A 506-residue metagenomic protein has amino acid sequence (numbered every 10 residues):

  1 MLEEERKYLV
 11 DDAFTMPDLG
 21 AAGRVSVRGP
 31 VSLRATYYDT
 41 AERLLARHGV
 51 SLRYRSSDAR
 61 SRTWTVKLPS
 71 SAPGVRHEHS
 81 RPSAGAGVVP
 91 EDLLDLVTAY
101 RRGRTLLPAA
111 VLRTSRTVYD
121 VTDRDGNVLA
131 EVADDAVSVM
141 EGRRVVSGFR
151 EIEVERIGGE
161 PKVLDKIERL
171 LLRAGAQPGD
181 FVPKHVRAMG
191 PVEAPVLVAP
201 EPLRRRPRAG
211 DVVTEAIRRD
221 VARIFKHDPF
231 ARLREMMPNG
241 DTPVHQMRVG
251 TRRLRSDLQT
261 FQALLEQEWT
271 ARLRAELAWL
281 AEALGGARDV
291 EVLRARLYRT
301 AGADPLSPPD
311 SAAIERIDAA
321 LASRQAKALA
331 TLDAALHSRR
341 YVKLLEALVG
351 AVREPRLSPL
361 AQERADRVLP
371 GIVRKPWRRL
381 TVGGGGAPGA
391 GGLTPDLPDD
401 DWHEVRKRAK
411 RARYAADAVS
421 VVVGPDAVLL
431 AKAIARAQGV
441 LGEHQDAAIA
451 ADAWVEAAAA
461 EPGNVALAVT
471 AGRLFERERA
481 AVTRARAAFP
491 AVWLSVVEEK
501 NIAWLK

Functional and structural regions predicted by a protein language model:
M1-K506: Function-determining surface determinants
